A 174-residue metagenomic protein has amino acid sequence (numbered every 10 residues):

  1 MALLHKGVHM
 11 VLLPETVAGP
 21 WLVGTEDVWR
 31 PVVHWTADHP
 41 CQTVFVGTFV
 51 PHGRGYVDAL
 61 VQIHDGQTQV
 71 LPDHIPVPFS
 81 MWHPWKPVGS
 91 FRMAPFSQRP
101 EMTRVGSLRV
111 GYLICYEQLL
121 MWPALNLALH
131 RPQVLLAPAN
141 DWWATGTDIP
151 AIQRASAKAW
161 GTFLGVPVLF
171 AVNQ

Functional and structural regions predicted by a protein language model:
M1-M10, A128, P132: Phosphate/pyrophosphate-binding loops at sites that engage ATP/ADP/AMP, CoA/4′-phosphopantetheine, polyphosphate
L13-Q174: Solvent-exposed soluble domains appended to multi-pass membrane proteins
